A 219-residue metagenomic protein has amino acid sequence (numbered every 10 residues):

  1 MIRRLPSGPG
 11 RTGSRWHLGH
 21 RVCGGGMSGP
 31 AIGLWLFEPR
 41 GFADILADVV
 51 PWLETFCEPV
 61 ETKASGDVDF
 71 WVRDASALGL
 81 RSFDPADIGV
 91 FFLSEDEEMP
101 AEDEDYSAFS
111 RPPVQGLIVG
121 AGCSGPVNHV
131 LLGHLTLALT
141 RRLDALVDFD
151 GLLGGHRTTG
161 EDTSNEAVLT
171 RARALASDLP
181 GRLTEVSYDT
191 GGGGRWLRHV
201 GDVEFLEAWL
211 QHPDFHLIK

Functional and structural regions predicted by a protein language model:
M1-G8, R15-L78, P213-K219: Short, extreme N-terminal segment that most often corresponds to the first beta-strand
I2-R4, W16-G19, G26-P30, H134-K219: Acidic, proline/glycine-rich low-complexity IDRs
G8-G10, R15, G19, M27 (+10 more regions): Alpha-helical protein-protein interaction elements
S14, L34, D67, I88-G89 (+4 more regions): Generic intrinsically disordered, low-complexity segments enriched for polar/acidic and small residues
G19-G25, F37-P39, D44, V72-R73 (+8 more regions): Intrinsically disordered, low-complexity regions enriched in small/polar residues
W35-F37, G120, D148: Residues in well-ordered beta-strands of folded domains
A43-V50, T55-V127: Short, intrinsically disordered low-complexity segments
H129-L131: Long, solvent-exposed N-terminal ectodomains/accessory regions that are displayed to the extracellular/lumenal milieu
